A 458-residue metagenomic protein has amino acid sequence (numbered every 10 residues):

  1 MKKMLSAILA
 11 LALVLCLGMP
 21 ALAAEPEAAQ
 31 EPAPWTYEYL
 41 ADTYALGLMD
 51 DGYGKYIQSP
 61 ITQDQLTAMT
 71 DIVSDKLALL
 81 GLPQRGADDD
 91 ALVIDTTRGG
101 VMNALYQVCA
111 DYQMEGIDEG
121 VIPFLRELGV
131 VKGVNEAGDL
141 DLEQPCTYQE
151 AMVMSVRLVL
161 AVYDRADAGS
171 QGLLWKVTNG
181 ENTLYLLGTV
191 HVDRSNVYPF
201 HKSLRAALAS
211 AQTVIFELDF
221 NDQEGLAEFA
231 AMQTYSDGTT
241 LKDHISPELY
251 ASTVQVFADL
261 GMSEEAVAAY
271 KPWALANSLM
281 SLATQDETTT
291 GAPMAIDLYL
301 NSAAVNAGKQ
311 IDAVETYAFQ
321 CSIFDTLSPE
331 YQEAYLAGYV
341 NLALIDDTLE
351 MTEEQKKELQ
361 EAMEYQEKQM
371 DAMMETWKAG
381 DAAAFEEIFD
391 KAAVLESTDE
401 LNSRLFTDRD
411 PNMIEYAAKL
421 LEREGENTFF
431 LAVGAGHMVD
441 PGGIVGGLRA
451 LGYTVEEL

Functional and structural regions predicted by a protein language model:
K2-A23: Sec-dependent N-terminal signal peptides of Gram-positive bacterial secreted proteins and lipoproteins
A24-S74, L82-E119, V131-L158: Extracytoplasmic Gram-positive cell-surface binding/anchoring modules and repeats
Q30-Y37, Y56-D64, L92-G99, E115-G116 (+8 more regions): Soluble non-cytosolic domains of exported or imported proteins
Y37-L40, Q63, T67-D71, R98 (+14 more regions): Extracytoplasmic/secreted envelope proteins and their assembly/folding machinery, especially bacterial periplasmic
A45-L48, D71-L79, Y106-A110, R126-V130 (+12 more regions): Sec-exported extracytoplasmic/periplasmic mature domains
A168-Q171: Catalytic cores of RNA-modifying enzymes
L173-L401, L405: Structured, acidic catalytic/metal-binding patches in enzyme active sites
E396-L458: A cross-kingdom marker for long, charged
